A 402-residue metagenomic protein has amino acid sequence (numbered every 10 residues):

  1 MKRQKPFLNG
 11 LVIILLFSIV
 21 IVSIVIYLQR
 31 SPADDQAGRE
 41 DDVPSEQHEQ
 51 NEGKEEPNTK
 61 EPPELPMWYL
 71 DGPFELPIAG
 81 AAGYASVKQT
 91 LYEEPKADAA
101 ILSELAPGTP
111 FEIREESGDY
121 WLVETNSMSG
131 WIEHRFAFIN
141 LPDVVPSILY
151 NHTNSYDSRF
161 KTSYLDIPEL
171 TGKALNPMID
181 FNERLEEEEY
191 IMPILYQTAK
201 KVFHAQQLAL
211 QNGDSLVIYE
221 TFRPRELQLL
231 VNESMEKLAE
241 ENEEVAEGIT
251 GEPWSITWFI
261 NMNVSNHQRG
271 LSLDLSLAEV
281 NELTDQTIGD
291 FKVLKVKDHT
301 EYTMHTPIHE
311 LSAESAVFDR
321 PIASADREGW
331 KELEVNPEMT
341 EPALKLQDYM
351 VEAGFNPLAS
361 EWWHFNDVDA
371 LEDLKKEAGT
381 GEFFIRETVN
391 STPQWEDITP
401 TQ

Functional and structural regions predicted by a protein language model:
K2-L16: N-terminal Sec-pathway targeting helices
V22-E40: Sec-dependent signal peptide cleavage junction
G38-L76, E124-F160, G172, E183-R184 (+1 more regions): Boundary regions of SH3-family modules and the immediately adjacent low-complexity/disordered segments in eukaryotic
W68, L102-R135: SH3/SH3-like beta-barrel superfamily modules
A81-T90: Short, basic/aromatic beta-hairpin or loop at an interaction surface
V87, D119, M128, L271-L273: Envelope-exposed proteins and targeting segments
E94-A100: Short alpha-helix capping/helix-loop boundary micro-motifs
N140-T401: Cell-envelope/glycan interface and biosynthesis
